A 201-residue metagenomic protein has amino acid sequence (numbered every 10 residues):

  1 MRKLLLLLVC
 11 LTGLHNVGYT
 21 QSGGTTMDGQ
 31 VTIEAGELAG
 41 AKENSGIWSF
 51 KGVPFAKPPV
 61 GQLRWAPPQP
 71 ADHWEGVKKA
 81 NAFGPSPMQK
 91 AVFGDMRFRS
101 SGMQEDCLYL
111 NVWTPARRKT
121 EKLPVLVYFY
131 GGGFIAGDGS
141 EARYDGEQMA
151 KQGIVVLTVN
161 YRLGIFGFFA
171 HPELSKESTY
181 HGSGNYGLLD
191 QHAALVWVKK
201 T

Functional and structural regions predicted by a protein language model:
L4-T12: Sec-dependent N-terminal signal peptides
L6, E147, K151, A193-V196 (+1 more regions): A broad, structural surface signal
T12-Y19: C-terminal segment of classical bacterial N-terminal signal peptides
Q21-N185: Non-catalytic accessory segments of hydrolases
C107, Y180-T201: Alpha/beta-hydrolase active-site loop
